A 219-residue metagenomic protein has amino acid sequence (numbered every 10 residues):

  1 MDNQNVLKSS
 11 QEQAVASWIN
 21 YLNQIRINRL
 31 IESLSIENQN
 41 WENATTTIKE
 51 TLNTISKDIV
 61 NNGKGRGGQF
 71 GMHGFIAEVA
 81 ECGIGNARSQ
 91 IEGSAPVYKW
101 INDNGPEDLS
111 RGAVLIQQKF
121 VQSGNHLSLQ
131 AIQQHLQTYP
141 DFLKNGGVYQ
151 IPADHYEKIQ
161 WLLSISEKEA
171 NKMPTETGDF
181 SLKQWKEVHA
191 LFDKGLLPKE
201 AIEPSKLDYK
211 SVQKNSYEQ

Functional and structural regions predicted by a protein language model:
M1-F75: Interdomain/boundary linker segments immediately adjacent to catalytic/signaling cores
D2-K8, I31-E42, M72, I76 (+6 more regions): Long, helix-rich, hydrophobic modules that act as membrane-proximal anchors or helical bundle/coiled-coil regulators
Q4, Q24-E32, T45-T47, E78 (+4 more regions): Proteins with a high burden of low-complexity, intrinsically disordered sequence enriched in S/T/G/P/A and R, requiring
V15-W18, L30, S128-I132, I159: Generic structural signal of hydrophobic/aromatic residues within well-ordered alpha-helices of folded domains
E37-W41, T45, G112, G124 (+2 more regions): Long, charge-dense tracts
T47, N53-L136: Catalytic centers of nucleases
Q137-Q219: Metal-dependent nuclease catalytic core centered on acidic motifs
